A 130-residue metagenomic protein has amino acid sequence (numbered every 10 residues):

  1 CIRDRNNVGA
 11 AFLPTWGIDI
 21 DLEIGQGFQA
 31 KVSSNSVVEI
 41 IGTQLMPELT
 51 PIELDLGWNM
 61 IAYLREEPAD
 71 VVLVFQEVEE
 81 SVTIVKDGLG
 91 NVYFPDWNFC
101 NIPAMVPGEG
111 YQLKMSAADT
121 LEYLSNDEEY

Functional and structural regions predicted by a protein language model:
R3-Y130: N-terminal exported-region signature
